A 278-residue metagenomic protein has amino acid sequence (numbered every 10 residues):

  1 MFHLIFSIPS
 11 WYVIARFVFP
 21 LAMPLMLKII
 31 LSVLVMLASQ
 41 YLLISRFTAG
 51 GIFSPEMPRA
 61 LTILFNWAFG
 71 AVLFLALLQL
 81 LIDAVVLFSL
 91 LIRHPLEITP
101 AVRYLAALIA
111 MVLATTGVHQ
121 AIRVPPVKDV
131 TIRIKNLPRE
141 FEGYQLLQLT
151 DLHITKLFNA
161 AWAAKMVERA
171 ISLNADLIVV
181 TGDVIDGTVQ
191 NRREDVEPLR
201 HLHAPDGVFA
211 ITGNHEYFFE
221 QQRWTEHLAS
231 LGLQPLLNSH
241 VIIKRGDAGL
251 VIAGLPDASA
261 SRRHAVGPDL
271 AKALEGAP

Functional and structural regions predicted by a protein language model:
M1-R123: Non-catalytic terminal accessory segments
A22, R93, P126, N238 (+1 more regions): Glycine-centered secondary-structure boundary/capping sites
L113, V130, L250: A broad, low-specificity signal marking well-ordered, structured residues that form hydrophobic/aromatic
V124-L137: Alpha-helical transmembrane signal-anchor/signal-peptide segments
N136-P278: Soluble catalytic domains of enzymes that build or remodel membrane lipids, polysaccharides, and related
